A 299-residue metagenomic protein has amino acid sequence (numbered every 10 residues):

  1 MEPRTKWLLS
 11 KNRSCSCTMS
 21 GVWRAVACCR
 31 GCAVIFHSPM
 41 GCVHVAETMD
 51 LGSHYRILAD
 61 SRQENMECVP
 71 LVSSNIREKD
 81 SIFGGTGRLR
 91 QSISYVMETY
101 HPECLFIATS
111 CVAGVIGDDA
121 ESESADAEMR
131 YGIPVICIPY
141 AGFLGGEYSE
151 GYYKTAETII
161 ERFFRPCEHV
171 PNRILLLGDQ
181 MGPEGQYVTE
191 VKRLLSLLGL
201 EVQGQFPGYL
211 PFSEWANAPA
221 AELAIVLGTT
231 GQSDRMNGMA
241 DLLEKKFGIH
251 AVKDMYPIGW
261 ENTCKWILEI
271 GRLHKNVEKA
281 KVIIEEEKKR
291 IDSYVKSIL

Functional and structural regions predicted by a protein language model:
M1-L299: An N-terminal assembly and electron-transfer interface module characteristic of large anaerobic redox and radical
